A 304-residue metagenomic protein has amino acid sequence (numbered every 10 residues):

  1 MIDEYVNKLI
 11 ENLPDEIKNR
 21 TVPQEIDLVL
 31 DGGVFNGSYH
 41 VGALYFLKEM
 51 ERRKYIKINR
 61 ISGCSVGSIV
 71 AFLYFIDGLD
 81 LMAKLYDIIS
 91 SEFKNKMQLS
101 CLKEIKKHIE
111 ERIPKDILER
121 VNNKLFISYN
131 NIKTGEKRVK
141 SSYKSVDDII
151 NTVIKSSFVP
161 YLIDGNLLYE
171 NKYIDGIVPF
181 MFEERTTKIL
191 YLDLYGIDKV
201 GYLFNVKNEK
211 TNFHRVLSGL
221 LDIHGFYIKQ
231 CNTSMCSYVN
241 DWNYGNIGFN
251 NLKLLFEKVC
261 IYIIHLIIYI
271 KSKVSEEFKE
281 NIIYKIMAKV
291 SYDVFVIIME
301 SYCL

Functional and structural regions predicted by a protein language model:
M1-I61, F72-L304: Patatin-like phospholipase
S62-G63, G67: Gly/Ala-rich beta-loop-alpha elbow adjacent to hydrolase catalytic centers
